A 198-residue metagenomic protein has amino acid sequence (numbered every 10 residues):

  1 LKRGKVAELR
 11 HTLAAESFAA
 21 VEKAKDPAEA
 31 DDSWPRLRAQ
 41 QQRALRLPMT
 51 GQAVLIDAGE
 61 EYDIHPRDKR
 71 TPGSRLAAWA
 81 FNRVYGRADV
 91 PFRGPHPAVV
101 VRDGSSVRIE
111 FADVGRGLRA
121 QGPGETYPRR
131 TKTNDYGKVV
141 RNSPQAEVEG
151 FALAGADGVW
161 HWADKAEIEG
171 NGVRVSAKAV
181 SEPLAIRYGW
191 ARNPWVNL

Functional and structural regions predicted by a protein language model:
L1-R75, N82: Conserved, well-structured interaction surfaces
H11-A20, V54-I56, F111-D113, G155 (+2 more regions): Active-site proximal loops enriched in glycine and acidic residues that flank catalytic Cys/His/Asp and coordinate
R83-V140: Surface beta-strand/loop "capping" patches
T133-Y136, R141-A156, P194-W195: Solvent-exposed beta-hairpin/edge-strand motifs
V148-G172: Solvent-exposed beta-strand/loop surfaces of large extracellular or lumenal domains
E167-L184: A surface-exposed beta-strand-loop module
E182, W190-L198: Short acidic/polar inter-strand loop motif in beta-rich domains
